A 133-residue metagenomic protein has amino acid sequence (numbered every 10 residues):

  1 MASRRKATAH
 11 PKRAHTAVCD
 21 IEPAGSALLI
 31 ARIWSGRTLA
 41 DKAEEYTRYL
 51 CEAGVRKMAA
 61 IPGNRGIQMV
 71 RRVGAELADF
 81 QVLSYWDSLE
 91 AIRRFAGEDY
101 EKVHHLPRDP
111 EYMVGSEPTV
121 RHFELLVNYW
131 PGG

Functional and structural regions predicted by a protein language model:
A2-I30, Q68-A78, H104-G133: Glycine-rich beta-strand-turn "strand-cap" elements at beta-sheet edges
R5, A14, S35-T38, R48-V55 (+1 more regions): A generic short-segment signal for beta-strand/edge and adjacent turn/coil regions
V18-T38, A43-E44, S84: Short, charge-rich amphipathic segments
I30-R37, G66-D99: Short, well-ordered beta-strand segments in beta-rich or mixed alpha/beta enzyme and ligand-binding folds
A40-G66, K102-D109: Short amphipathic alpha-helical segments
D41, A59, D87-E90, W130: A short, structured loop/turn motif at beta-sheet edges
E44-Y46, L77, I92-R94, W130-G132: Short acidic, gly/pro-rich beta-turn/loop elements at beta-sheet edges and active-site/ligand-binding grooves
